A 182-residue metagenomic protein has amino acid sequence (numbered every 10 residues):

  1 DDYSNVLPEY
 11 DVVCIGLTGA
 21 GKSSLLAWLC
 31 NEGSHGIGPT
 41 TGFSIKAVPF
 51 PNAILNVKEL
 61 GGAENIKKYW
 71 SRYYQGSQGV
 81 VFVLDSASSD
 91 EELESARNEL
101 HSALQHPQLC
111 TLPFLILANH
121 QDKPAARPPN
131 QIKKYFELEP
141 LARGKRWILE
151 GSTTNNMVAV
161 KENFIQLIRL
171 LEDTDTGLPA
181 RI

Functional and structural regions predicted by a protein language model:
D1-I182: TRAFAC-class small GTPase G-domain
